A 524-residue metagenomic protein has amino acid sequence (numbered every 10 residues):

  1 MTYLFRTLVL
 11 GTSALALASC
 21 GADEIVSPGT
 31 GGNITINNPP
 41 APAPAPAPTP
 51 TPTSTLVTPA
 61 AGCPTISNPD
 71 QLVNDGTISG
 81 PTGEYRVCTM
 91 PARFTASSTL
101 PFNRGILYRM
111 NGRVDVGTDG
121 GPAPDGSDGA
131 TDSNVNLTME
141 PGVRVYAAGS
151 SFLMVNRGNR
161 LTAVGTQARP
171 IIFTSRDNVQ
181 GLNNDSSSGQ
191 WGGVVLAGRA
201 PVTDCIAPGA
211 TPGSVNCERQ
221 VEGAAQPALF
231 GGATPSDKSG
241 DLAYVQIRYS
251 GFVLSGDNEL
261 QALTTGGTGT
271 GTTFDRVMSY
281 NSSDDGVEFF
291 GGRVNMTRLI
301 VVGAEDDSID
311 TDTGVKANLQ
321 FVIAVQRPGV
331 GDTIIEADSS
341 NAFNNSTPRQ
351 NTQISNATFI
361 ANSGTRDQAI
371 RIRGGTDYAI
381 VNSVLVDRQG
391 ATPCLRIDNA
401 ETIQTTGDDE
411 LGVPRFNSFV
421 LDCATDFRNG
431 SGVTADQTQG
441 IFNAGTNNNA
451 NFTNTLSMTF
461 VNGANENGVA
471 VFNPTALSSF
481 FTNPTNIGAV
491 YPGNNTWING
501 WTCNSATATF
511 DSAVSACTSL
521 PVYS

Functional and structural regions predicted by a protein language model:
M1-V9: Bacterial N-terminal signal peptides that target proteins for export
L4-F5, N33, P42: Long, low-complexity, serine/threonine/proline-rich intrinsically disordered regulatory regions in eukaryotic signaling
A16-S19: C-terminal motif of bacterial Sec signal peptides marking the signal peptidase cleavage site
A22: Short, conserved catalytic or interaction motifs in soluble domains
I25-N33, P50-N134, S150-G158, T174-D284 (+2 more regions): Extracellular beta-rich repeat passengers
P39-T55: Ser/Thr-rich, Proline-interspersed low-complexity disordered segments
E140-P141: Left-handed beta-helix
R157-P170: Active-site-surrounding "flap" and adjacent substrate/cofactor-binding loops of secreted or lumenal enzymes, prototyped
